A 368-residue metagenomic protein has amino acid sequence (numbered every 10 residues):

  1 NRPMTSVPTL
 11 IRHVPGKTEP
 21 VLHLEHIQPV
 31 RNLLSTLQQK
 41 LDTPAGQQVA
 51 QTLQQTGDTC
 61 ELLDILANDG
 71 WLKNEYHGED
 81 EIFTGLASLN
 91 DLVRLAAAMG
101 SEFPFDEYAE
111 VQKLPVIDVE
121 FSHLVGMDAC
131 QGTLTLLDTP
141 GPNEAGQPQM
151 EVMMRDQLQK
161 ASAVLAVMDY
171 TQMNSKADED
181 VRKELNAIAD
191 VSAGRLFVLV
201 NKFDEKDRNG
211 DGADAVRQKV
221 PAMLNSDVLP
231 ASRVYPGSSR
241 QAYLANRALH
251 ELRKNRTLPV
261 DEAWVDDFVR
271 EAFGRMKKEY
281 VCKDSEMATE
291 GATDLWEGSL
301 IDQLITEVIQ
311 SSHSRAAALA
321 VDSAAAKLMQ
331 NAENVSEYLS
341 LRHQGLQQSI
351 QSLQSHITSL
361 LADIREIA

Functional and structural regions predicted by a protein language model:
N1-R315: Globular "head" domains of long coiled-coil molecular machines
E286-G298, Q310-S352: C-terminal helical "lid" subdomain and adjoining coupling/linker elements of P-loop NTPases
G345-A368: Extended alpha-helical coiled-coil "stalk/arm" regions that act as elongated linkers or oligomerization scaffolds
